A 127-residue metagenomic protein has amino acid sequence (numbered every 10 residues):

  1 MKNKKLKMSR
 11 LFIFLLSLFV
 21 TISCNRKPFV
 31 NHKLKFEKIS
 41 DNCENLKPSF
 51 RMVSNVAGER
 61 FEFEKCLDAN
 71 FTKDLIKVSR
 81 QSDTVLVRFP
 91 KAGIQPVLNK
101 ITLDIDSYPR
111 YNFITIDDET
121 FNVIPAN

Functional and structural regions predicted by a protein language model:
K2-F12: Bacterial N-terminal signal peptides that target proteins for export
L11-F19: Sec-dependent N-terminal signal peptides
T21-S23: C-terminal motif of bacterial Sec signal peptides marking the signal peptidase cleavage site
N25-K27: Bacterial signal peptide processing site
V30-F36: N-terminal, charge-rich interaction modules
N42-P96: Mature extracytoplasmic domains of secretory-pathway proteins
K91-Y111: Short, solvent-exposed, Trp/other aromatic-anchored flexible loops in extracytoplasmic proteins
Y108-A126: A short amphipathic beta-strand at an alpha->beta junction
